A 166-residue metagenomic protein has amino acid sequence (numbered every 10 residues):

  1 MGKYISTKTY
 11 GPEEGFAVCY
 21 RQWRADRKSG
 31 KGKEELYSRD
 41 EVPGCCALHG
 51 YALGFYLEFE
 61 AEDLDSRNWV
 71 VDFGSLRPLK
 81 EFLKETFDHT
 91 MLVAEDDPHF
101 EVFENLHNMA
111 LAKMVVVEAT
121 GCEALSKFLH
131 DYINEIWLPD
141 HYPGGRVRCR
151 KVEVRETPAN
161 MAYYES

Functional and structural regions predicted by a protein language model:
M1-S166: Charge-rich, low-complexity N-terminal segments
